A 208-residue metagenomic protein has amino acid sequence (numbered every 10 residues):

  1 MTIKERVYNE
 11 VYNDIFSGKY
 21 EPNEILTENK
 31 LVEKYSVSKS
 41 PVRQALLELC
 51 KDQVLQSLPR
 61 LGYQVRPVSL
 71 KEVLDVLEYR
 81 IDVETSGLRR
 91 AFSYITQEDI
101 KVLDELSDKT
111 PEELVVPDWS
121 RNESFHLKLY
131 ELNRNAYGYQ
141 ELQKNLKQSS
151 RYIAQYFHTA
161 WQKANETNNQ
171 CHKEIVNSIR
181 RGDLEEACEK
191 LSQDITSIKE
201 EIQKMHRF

Functional and structural regions predicted by a protein language model:
M1-S93, K204-F208: Short linear motifs at protein or domain termini
T2, V116, K163-T167: Short helix-capping and inter-helix turn/linker motifs at the boundaries of alpha-helical repeat units
L26, K30, S57, Q64 (+8 more regions): Residue-level detector of alpha-helical recognition elements and their boundaries
R43-Q44, Y94-Q97, R121-F125, T159-K163 (+1 more regions): Juxtamembrane/interface motifs at transmembrane-helix termini
V68-V73, L88, F92, T110-L114 (+1 more regions): A ubiquitous short alpha-helical element
T96-Y156, N168-S178, L184-S197: Conserved amphipathic alpha-helical segments that form helical-bundle/coiled-coil interaction surfaces
T196-M205: Short arginine-rich
